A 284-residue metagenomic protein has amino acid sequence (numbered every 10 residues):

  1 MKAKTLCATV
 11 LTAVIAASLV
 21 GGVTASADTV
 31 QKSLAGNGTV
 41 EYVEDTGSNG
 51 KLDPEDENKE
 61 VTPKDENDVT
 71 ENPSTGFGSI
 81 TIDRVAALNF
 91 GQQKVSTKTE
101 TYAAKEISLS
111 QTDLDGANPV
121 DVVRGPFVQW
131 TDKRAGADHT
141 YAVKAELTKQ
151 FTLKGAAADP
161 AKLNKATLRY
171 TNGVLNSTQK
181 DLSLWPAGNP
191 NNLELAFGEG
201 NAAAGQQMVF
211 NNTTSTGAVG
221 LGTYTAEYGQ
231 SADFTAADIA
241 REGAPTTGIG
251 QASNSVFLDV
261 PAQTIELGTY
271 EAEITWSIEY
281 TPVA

Functional and structural regions predicted by a protein language model:
K2-K4, L19, V23-A284: Signature of Gram-negative chaperone-usher
K4-I15: Sec-dependent N-terminal signal peptides
